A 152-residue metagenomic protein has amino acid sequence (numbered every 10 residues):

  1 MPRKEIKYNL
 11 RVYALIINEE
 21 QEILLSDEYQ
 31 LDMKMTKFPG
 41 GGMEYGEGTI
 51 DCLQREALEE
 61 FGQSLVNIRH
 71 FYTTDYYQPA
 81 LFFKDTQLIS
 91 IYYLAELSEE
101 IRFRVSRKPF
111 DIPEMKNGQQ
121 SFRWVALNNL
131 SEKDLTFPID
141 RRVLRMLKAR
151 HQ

Functional and structural regions predicted by a protein language model:
M1-F38, L97: N-terminal strand-loop-strand
K4-Y8, M35, F83-I89, E114-Q119: A generic structural micro-feature
A14, H70, I91-A95: A structural signal for short, well-ordered beta-strand segments
I16, L94-E96, R123-A126: Short, well-ordered beta-strand micro-motif
D32-K34, P39, V66, Q87-I91: A generic structural signal for short beta-strands and their flanking turns/coil linkers
M33-T36, R102-Q152: Nudix hydrolase/Nudix homology domain
F38-Y72: The catalytic Nudix box helix
Y76-R107, R145-M146, R150: Active-site-adjacent beta-strand/loop module that shapes the phosphate/pyrophosphate-binding cleft
